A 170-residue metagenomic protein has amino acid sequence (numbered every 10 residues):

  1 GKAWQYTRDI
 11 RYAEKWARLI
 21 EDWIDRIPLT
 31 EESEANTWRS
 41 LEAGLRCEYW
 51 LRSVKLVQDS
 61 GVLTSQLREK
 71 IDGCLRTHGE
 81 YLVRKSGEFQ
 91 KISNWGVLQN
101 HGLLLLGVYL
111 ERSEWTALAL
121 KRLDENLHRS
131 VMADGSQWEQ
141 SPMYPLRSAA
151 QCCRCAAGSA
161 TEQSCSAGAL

Functional and structural regions predicted by a protein language model:
G1-L170: Aromatic-lined, polymer-binding surfaces characteristic of secreted/periplasmic polysaccharide-degrading enzymes
